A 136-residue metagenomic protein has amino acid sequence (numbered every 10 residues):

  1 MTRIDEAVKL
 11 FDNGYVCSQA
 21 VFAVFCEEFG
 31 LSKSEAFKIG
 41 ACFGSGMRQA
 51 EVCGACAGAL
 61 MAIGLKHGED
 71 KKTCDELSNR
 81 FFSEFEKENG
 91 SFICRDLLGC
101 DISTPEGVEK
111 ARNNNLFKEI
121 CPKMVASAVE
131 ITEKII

Functional and structural regions predicted by a protein language model:
M1, Y15, Q19, K33 (+5 more regions): Electropositive phosphate-/nucleotide-binding environments in soluble metabolic enzymes
M1-F29: Active-site-proximal helix-loop elements at catalytic-domain edges
D5-D12, C42-A50, N113-F117: A short glycine/serine-rich beta->alpha loop
V21, F25, I39-G44: Short alpha-helical scaffolding segments that buttress acidic/His motifs in well-ordered protein cores
A23-E27, M61-G68, E130-K134: Short glycine/serine- and small hydrophobic-enriched flexible loop segments
F29-K38, L65-F81: Phosphate-handling active-site elements
F43-L65: Glycine/serine-rich anion-binding loops at beta->alpha junctions that coordinate negatively charged ligand groups
N79-I136: C-terminal binding/interaction regions
